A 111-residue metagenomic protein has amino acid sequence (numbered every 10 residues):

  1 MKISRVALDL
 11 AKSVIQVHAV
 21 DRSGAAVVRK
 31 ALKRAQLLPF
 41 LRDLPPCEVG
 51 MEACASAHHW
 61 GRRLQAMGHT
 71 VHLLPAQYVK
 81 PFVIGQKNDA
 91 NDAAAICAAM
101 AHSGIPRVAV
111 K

Functional and structural regions predicted by a protein language model:
M1-K111: Phosphate- and other anionic-substrate recognition elements at nucleic-acid/protein interfaces
